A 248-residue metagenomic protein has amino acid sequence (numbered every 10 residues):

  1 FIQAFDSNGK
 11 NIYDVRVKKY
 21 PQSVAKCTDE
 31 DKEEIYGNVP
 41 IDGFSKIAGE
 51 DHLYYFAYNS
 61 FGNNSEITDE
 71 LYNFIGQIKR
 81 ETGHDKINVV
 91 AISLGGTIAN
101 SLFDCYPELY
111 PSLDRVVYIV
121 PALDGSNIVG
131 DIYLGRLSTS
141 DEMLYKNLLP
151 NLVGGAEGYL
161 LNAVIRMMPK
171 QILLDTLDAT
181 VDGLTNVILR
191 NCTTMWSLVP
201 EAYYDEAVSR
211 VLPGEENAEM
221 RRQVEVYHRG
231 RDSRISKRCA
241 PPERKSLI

Functional and structural regions predicted by a protein language model:
F1-Q3, S7, Y118-I248: Helical cap/lid subdomain of alpha/beta-hydrolase-fold lipid enzymes that gates access to the catalytic pocket
F1-V90, T97-S140, L144-L148: N-terminal non-catalytic accessory region
